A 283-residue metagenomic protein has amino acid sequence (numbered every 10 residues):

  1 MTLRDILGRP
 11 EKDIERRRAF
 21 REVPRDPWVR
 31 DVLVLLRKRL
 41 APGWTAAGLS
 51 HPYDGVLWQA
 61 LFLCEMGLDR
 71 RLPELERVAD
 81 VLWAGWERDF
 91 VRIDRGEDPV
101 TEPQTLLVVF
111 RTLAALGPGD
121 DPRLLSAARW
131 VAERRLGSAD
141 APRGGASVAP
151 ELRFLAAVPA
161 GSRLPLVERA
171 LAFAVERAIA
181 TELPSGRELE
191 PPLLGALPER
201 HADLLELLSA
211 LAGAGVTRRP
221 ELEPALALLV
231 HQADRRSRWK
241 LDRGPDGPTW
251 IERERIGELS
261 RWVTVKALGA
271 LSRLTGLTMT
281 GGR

Functional and structural regions predicted by a protein language model:
M1-R283: Preference for long, amphipathic alpha-helical scaffolds in soluble/luminal domains and all-alpha bundles
